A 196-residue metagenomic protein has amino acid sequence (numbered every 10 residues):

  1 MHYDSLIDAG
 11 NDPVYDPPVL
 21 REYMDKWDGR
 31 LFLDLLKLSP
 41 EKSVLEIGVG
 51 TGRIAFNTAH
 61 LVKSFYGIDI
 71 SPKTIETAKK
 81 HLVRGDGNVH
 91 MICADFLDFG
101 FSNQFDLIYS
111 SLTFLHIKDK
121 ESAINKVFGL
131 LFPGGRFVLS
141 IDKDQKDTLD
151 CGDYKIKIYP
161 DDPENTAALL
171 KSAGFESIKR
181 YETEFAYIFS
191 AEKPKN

Functional and structural regions predicted by a protein language model:
M1-L38, Q145-K146: Conserved class I S-adenosyl-L-methionine
E41-G50: Conserved class I S-adenosyl-L-methionine
T51-L97: Class I SAM-dependent methyltransferase SAM/SAH-binding core
Y109: A conserved beta-strand element that flanks and buttresses the S-adenosyl-L-methionine
E121-P133: A short glycine-rich, Lys/Arg-flanked "PGG" loop and its adjoining helix->strand segment in the class I
G135-I141: Conserved beta-strand signature within the Rossmann-like core of class I S-adenosyl-L-methionine
L149-N165: Acceptor-substrate binding/catalytic loop of class I
A173-E176, E182-N196: Core SAM-dependent methyltransferase catalytic element
